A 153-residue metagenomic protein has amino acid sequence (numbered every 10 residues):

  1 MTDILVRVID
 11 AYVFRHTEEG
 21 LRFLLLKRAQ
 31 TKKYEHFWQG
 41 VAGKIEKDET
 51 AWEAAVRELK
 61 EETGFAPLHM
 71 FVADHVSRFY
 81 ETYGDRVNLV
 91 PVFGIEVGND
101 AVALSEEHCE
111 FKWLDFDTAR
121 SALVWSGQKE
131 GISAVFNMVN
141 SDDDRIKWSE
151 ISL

Functional and structural regions predicted by a protein language model:
M1-L24: Conserved N-terminal beta-strand and adjoining loop/helix that marks the start of the Nudix/MutT-like hydrolase domain
L5, Y34, V87-L89: Residue-level preference for beta-strand/loop junctions
V13-R15, K27, V92-E96, D115: Short, well-ordered beta-strand micro-motif
G20-E61: Conserved Nudix-box catalytic region and its N-terminal flanking loop in Nudix hydrolases and closely related
Q39, V87, W113: Short aromatic/basic micro-patch
K60, G64-D100: Active-site segment of metal-dependent pyrophosphate-handling enzymes, primarily the Nudix hydrolase catalytic core
V92, A103-V135: NUDIX/MutT-family hydrolases
V124-L153: Charged phosphate-binding loop/patch that engages nucleotide di/tri-phosphates or the phosphate backbone of nucleic
